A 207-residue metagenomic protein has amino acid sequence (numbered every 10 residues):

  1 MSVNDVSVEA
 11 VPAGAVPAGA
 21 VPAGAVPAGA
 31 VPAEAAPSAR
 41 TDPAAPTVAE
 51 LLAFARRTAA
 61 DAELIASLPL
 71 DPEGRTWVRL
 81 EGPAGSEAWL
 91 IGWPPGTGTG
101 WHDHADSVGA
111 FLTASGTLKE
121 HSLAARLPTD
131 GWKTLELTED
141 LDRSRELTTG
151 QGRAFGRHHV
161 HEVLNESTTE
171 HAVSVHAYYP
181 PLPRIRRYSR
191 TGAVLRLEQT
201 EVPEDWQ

Functional and structural regions predicted by a protein language model:
V11-A33: Long, intrinsically disordered low-complexity tandem-repeat segments
S67-P95: A short glycine-rich, His/Asp/Glu-containing loop-to-beta-strand
W89-H104, G156-H158: Conserved short histidine dyad/triad with adjacent acidic residue
D106-A125: Glycine- and acidic-residue-biased ligand/ion/polar-headgroup-sensing regions
A110, A125-V160, T200: Short acidic-glycine-tyrosine-enriched beta hairpin
A110, T169-R184: A short hydrophobic beta-strand segment most commonly corresponding to one strand of the jelly-roll/cupin
V163-S167: Asparagine-centered strand-capping/turn motif at beta-strand->loop junctions
R184-L197, E204-D205: Mixed-charge, glycine-accented linear interaction segment located at domain edges/termini
